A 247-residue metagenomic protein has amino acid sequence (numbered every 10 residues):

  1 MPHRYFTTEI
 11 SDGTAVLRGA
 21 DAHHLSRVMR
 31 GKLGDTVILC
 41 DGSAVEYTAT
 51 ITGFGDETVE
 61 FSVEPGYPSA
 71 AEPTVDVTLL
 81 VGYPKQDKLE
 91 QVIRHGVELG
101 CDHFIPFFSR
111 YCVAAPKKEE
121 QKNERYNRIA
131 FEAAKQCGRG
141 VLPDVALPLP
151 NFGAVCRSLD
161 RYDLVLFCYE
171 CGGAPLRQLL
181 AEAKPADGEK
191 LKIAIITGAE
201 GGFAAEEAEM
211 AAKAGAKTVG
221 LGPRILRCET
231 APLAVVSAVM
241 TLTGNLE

Functional and structural regions predicted by a protein language model:
M1-P68: N-terminal positively charged helical leader segments and presequences
G13, L33-D35, V45-Y47, E57-V59 (+5 more regions): A generic structural signal for short beta-strands and their flanking turns/coil linkers
A15-L17, T74-T78, K190-A194, A212-L221: Glycine/charged-rich beta-loop-alpha catalytic/anionic-binding loops adjacent to active sites
L25, L89-V92, E207: Hydrophobic side chains in well-ordered alpha-helices
A70-F167: RNA substrate-binding interface of SAM-dependent RNA methyltransferases
Y162-A208, A216-G220: Active-site/ligand-binding-proximal alpha/beta "capping" segment
A205-E247: Structured adenosyl-cofactor binding patch, chiefly the S-adenosyl-L-methionine
